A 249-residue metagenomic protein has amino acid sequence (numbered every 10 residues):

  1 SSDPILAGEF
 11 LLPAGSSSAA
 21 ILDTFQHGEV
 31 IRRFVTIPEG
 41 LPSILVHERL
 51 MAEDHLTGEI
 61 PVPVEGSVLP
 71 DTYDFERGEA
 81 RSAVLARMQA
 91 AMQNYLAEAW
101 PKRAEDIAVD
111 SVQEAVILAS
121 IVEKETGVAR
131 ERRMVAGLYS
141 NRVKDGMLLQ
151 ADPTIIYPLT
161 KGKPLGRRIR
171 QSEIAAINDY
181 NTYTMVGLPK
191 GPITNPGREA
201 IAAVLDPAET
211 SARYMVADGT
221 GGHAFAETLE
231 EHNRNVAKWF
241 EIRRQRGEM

Functional and structural regions predicted by a protein language model:
S1-A7, P38-I44, G66: Acidic helix-start/capping segments at beta-turn-to-alpha-helix junctions
S1-V30: Terminal hydrophobic membrane-targeting helix
P13, P38, A224: Small/polar loops that bind or transfer phosphate-bearing groups
S17, P42, E231: Residue-level recognition of oxygen-bearing side chains
I31, E48-T57, G66-M249: Bacterial extracytoplasmic/cell-wall-associated proteins, especially those involved in peptidoglycan
V62-P63: Short helix- or helix-capping micro-motifs that position conserved polar/aromatic residues at function-defining sites
